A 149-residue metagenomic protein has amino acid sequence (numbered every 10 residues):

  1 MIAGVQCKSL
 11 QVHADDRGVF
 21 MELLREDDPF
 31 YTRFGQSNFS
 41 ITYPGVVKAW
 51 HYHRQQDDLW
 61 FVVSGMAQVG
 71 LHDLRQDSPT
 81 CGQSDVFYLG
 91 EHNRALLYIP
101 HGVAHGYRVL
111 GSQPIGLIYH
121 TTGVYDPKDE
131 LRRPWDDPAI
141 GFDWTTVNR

Functional and structural regions predicted by a protein language model:
M1-L96, L110-R149: Non-catalytic, conserved peripheral segments adjacent to functional cores
H101-G102, S112: Extracellular beta-helix/beta-solenoid repeat scaffolds
